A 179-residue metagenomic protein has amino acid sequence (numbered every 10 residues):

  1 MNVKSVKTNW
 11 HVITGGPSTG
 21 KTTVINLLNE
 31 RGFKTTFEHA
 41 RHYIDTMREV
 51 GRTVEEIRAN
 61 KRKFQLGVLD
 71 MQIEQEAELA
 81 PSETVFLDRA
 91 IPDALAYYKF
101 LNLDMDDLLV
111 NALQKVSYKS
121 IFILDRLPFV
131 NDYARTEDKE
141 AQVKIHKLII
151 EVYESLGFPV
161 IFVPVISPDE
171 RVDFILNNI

Functional and structural regions predicted by a protein language model:
I13: Hydrophobic anchor at the beta1->P-loop junction of P-loop NTPases
G16, L28: P-loop (Walker A) phosphate-binding loop of NTP-binding proteins
G20: Conserved glycine(s) of the Walker
V24-I25: Post-Walker A alpha-helix
N29-M71: Conserved substrate/cofactor phosphate-moiety recognition/catalytic segment in nucleotide-dependent phosphotransferases
Q65-V116: Glycine-rich phosphate-binding loop used to anchor ATP phosphates in small-molecule kinases, encompassing both
N102-S167, V172: A glycine- and Lys/Arg-enriched "phosphate-lid" helix/loop adjacent to the NTP-binding pocket of small-molecule kinases
